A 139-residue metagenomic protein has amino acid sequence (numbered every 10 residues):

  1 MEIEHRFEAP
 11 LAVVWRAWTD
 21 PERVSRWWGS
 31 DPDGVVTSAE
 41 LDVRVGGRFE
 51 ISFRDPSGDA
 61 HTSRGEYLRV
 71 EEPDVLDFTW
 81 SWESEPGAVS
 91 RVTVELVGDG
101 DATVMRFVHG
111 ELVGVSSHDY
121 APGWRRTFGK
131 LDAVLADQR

Functional and structural regions predicted by a protein language model:
M1-D33: Hydrophobic ligand-binding cavity/cleft-lining segments
M1-E4, L11, V36, R48 (+4 more regions): Intrinsic-disorder/low-complexity, polar/charged segments enriched in Ser/Thr/Lys/Arg/Asp/Glu/Gln
E4, E40, E66, T93-E95: Short, surface-exposed charged micro-motifs
E8, V70-E72, D99: Structural motif
V14, V24, F49, Y67 (+4 more regions): Hydrophobic pocket/interface hotspot
T19, F128-A136: Short amphipathic alpha-helical signal-transduction/dimerization elements
V36-T79: Glycine-rich portal/gate segments that line the openings of hydrophobic small-molecule binding cavities
D74-R126: Beta-strand/loop substructures that line and gate deep hydrophobic ligand-binding cavities in soluble
